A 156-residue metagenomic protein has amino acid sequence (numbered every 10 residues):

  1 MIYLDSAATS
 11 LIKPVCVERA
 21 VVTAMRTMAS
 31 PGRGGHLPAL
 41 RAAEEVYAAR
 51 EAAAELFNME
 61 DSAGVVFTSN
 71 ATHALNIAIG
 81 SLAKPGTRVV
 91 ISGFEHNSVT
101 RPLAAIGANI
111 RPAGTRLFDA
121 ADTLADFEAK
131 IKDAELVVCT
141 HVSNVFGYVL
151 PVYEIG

Functional and structural regions predicted by a protein language model:
M1-G156: Pyridoxal 5′-phosphate
